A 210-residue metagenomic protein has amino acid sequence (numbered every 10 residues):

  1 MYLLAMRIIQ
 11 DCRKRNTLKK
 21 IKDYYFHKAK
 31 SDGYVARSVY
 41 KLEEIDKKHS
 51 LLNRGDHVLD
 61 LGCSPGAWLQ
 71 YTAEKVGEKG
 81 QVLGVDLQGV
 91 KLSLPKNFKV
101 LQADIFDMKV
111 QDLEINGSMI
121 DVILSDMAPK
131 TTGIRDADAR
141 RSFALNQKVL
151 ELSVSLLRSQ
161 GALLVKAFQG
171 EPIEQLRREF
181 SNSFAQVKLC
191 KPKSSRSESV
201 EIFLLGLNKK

Functional and structural regions predicted by a protein language model:
I9-N53: Class I SAM-dependent methyltransferase Rossmann-like catalytic core, especially the SAM/SAH-binding loop
G55-G62: Conserved class I S-adenosyl-L-methionine
P65-V76: Conserved SAM-binding loop of SAM-dependent methyltransferases across substrates and taxa, primarily the Class I
E78-K79, L157-G161: Short glycine-dipeptide loop
Q81-D86: Conserved SAM-binding motif I beta-strand of class I
V90-G117: S-adenosyl-L-methionine
S118-R158, E171: Mobile active-site "lid"/loop adjacent to the S-adenosyl-L-methionine
E171-K210: Class I S-adenosyl-L-methionine
